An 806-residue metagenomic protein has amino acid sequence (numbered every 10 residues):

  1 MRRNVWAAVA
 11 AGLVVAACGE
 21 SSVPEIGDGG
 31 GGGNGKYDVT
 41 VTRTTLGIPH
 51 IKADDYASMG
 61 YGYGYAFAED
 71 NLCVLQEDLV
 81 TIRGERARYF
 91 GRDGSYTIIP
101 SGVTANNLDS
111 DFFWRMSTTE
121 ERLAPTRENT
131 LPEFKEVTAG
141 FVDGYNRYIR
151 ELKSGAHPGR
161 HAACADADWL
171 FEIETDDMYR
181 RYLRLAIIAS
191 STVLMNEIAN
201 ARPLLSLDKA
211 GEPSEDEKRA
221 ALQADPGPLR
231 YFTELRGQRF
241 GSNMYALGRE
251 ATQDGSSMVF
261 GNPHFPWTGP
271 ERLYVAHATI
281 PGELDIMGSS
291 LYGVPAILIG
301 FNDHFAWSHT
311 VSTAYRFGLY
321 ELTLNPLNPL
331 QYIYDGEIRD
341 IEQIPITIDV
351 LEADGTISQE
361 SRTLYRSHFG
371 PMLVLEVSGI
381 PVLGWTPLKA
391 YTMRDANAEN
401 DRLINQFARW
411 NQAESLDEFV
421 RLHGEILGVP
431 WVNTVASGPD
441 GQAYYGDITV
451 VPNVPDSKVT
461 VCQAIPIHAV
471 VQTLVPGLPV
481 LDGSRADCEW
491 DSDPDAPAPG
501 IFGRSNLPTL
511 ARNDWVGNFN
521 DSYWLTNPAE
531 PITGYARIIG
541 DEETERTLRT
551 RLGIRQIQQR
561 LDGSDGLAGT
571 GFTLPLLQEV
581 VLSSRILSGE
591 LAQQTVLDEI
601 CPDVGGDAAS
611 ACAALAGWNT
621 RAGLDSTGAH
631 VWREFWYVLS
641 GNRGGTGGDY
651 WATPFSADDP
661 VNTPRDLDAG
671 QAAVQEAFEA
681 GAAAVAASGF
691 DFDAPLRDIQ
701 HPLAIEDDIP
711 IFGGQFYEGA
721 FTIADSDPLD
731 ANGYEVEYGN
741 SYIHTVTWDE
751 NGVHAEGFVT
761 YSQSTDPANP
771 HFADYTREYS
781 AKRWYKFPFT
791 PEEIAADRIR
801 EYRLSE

Functional and structural regions predicted by a protein language model:
M1-A16: Sec-dependent bacterial lipoprotein signal peptides
V15-Y37: Bacterial Sec-dependent N-terminal signal peptides
G35-M258, P263-P270, A278-E283, M287-S290 (+2 more regions): Substrate-recognition/specificity elements adjacent to catalytic centers across diverse enzyme folds
P49, A53, S58-T104, S308-T363 (+2 more regions): Gly/Pro-rich active-site capping loops and adjacent beta-alpha segments that organize cofactor/substrate pockets
G62, T119-T138, T392-R394, I404-W410 (+2 more regions): Second-shell loop/turn segments in exported
I280, G288-S290, G300-F305, H309-V475: Glycine- and hydrophobic-rich flexible loops that cap the catalytic core of alpha/beta enzyme folds
G288, F317, K389, V429-G563 (+3 more regions): Hydrophobic alpha-helical segments
D521, N527-A608, D698-E806: Terminal end segments
